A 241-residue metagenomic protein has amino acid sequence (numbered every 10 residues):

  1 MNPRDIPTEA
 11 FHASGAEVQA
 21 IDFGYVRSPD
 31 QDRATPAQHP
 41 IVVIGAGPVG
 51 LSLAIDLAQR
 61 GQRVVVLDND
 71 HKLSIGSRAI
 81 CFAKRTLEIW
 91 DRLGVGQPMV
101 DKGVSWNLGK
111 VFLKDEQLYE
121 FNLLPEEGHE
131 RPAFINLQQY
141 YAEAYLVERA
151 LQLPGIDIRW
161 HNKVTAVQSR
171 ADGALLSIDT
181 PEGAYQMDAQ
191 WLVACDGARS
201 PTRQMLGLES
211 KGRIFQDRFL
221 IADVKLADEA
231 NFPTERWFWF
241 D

Functional and structural regions predicted by a protein language model:
M1-I41, D56-R60: Extreme N-terminal leader/targeting segments of oxidoreductases
D5-P7, H12, I75-L151, H161 (+1 more regions): Active-site-adjacent segment of FAD-dependent monooxygenases/related oxidoreductases
A37-H39, P181-W191: Core beta-strand elements of the Rossmann-like FAD/NAD(P) dinucleotide-binding domain in flavoenzyme oxidoreductases
A46-P48, Q139: Glycine-rich Rossmann-fold phosphate-binding loop(s) that bind the pyrophosphate of adenine dinucleotide cofactors
A58-A79: Glycine-rich FAD pyrophosphate-binding loop
E148, L153, W191, C195-D241: Conserved FAD-binding catalytic core of PHBH/FMO-like flavoproteins
W160-N162, I178: Short loop/edge segments at beta-strand edges and connector loops that shape dinucleotide/nucleotide cofactor-binding
